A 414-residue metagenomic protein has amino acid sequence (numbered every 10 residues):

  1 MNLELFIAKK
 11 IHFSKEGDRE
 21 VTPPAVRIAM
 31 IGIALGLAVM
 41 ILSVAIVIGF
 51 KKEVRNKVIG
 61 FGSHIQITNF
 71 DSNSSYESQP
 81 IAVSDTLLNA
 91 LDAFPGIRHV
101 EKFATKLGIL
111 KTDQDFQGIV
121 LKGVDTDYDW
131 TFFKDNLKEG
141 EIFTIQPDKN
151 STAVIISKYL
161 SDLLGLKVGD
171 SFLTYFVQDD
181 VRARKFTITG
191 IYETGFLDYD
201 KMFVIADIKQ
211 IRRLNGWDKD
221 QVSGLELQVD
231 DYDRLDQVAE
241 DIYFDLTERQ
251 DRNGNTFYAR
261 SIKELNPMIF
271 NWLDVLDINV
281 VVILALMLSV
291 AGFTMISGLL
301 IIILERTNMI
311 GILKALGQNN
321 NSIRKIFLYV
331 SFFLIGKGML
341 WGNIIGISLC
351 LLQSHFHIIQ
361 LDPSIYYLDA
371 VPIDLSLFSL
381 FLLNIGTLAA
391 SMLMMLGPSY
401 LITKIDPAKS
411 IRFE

Functional and structural regions predicted by a protein language model:
M1-L37: N-terminal Sec/SRP start-transfer signal
E16-R27, V238-D241, D245-F293, I302-L304: Peri-transmembrane interface segments
P23-A25, A38-S63: Alpha-helical transmembrane segments
I41-G49, D277-A315, I323-I326, P398-S399: A hydrophobic alpha-helix feature that marks transmembrane segments and, especially, their cytosolic C-terminal ends
K51-D85: Membrane-interface junction motifs in transport/secretion proteins
P80-D220: A structural signal for hydrophobic secondary-structure junctions, strongest on transmembrane helix-loop-helix units
L300-I302, M309-S354: Transmembrane alpha-helical interface segments in multi-pass membrane proteins
L340-L383, L396-Y400, K404: Short helix-loop junctions at transmembrane helix boundaries
